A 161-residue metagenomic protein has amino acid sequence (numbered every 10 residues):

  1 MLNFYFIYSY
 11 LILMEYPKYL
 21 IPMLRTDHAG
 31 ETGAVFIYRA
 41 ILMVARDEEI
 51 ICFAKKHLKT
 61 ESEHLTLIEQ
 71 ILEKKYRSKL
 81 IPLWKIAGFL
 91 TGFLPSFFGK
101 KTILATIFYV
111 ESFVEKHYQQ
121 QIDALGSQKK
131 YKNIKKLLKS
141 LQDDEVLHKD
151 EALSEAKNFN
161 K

Functional and structural regions predicted by a protein language model:
Y5-I12: Short, positively charged and aromatic/hydrophobic N-terminal segments
L13-K161: Non-heme di-metal
